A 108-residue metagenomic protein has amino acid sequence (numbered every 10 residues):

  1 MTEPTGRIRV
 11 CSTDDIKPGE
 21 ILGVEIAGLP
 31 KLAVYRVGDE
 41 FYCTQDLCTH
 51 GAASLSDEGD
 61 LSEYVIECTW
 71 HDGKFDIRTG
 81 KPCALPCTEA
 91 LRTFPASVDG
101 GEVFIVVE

Functional and structural regions predicted by a protein language model:
M1-E63, I77, A90-E108: N-terminal pre-ligand scaffold of iron-sulfur
C48, C68-H71: Short cysteine clusters
S62-T69, P82-L91: Short cysteine/histidine-rich metal-coordination sites, predominantly Zn2+-binding motifs
K74: Short helix-to-coil "ATP-lid" hinge immediately C-terminal to the conserved N-box Asn in the Bergerat
